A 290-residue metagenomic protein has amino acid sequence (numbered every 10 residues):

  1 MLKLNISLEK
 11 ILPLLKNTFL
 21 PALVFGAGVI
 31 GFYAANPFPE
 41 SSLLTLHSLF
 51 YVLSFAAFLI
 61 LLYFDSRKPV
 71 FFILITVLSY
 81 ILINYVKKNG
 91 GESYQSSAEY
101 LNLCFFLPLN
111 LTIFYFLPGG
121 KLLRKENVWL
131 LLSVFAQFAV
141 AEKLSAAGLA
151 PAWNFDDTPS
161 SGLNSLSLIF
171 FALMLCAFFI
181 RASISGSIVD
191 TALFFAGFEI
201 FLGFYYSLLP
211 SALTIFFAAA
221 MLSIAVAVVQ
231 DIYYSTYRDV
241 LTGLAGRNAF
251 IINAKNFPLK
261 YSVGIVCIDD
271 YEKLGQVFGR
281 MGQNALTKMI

Functional and structural regions predicted by a protein language model:
M1-Y233: Regulatory sensory/coupling modules that transmit signals to nucleotide-handling catalytic cores
F116-L123, M281, T287-I290: Short hairpin/turn module used for nucleic-acid contact or packing/dimerization
Y234-I252, V266-N284, K288: Conserved nucleotide-binding and Mg2+-coordinating catalytic segments in signaling enzymes
S262: Cell-envelope/extracellular polymer assembly enzymes that use nucleotide-activated donors
